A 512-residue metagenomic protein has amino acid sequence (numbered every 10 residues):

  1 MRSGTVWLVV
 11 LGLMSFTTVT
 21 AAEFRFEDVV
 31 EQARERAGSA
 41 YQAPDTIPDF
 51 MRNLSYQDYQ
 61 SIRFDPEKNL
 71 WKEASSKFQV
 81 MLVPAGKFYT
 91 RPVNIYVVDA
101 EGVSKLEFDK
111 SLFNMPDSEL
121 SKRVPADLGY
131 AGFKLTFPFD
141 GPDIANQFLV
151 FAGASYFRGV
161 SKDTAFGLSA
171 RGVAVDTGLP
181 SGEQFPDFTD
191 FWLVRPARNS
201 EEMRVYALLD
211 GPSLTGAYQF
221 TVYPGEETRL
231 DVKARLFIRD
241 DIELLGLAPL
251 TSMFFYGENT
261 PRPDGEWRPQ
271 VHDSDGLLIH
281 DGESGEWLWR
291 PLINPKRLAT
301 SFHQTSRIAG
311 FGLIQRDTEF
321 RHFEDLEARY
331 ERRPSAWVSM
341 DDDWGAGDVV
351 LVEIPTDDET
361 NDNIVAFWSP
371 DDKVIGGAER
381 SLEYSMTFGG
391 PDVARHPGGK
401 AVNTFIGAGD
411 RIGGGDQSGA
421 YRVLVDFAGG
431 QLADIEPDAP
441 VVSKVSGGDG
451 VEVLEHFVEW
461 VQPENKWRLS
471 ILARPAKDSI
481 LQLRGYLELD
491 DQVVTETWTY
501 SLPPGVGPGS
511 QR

Functional and structural regions predicted by a protein language model:
M1-T5: Positively charged n-region of N-terminal signal peptides that target proteins for export
W7-F16: Bacterial N-terminal signal peptides
V19-E23, L298: Boundary at the C-terminal end of the N-terminal hydrophobic targeting segment
A22-Y56, Q60-D65, V83, F323-R512: Terminal accessory/anchoring regions of large secretory-pathway or extracellular enzymes
R25-L179: Solvent-exposed N-terminal domain segments of exported/luminal and surface proteins
Q57, L149-V150, E243, L247-E379 (+1 more regions): A contiguous, surface-exposed recognition patch within enzymatic or periplasmic domains that forms
G167-Y223, G345-D357, N361: Extended, loop-rich substrate-binding clefts of extracytoplasmic carbohydrate-active enzymes
A207-M253: Acidic, contiguous internal or C-terminal segments within carbohydrate-active enzymes that form a structured patch used
